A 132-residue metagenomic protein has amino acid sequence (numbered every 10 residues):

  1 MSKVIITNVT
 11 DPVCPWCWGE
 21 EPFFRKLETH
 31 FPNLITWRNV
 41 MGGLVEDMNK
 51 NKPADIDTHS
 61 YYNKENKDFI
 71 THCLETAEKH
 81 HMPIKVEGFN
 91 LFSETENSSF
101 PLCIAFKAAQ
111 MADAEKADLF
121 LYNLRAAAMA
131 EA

Functional and structural regions predicted by a protein language model:
S2-P15, E21-F24, W37-M41: Short active-site neighborhood of thiol/selenol oxidoreductases, capturing the structured segment around
P22-A132: Structural alpha/beta surface segment adjacent to cysteine/selenocysteine redox centers across thiol/disulfide enzymes
